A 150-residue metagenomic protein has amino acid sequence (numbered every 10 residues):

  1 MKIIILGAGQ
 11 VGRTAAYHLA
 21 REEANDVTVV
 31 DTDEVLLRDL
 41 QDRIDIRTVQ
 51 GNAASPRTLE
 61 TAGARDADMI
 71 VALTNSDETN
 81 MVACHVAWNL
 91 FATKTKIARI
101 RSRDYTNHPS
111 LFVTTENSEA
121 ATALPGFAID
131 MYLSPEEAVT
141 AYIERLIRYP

Functional and structural regions predicted by a protein language model:
M1-P150: Cytosolic regulatory regions of ion transport systems
